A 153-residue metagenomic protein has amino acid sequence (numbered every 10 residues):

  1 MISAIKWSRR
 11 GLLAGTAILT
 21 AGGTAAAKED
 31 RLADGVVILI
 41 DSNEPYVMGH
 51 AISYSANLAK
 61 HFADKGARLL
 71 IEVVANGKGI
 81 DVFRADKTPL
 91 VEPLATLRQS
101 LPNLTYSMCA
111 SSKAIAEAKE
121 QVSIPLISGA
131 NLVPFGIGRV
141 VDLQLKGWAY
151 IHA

Functional and structural regions predicted by a protein language model:
M1-A27: N-terminal export signals
G23-I38, N43-V47: C-terminal segment of N-terminal export signals and the immediately downstream linker at the start of the mature
A33, G66-R68: Extracytoplasmic
V37-L39, E72-V74, T105-M108, H152: Structural recognition of the beta-strand scaffold that forms the well-ordered cores of secreted hydrolase catalytic
G49-D64: Histidine-anchored nucleotide/phosphate-binding helix
F62-G66, R98-S100: Short helix-capping segments at alpha-helix termini
L70-F83, S112: Acidic helix-start/capping segments at beta-turn-to-alpha-helix junctions
R84-A153: A cross-taxonomic marker for long C-terminal extensions/tails that follow the last structured domain
